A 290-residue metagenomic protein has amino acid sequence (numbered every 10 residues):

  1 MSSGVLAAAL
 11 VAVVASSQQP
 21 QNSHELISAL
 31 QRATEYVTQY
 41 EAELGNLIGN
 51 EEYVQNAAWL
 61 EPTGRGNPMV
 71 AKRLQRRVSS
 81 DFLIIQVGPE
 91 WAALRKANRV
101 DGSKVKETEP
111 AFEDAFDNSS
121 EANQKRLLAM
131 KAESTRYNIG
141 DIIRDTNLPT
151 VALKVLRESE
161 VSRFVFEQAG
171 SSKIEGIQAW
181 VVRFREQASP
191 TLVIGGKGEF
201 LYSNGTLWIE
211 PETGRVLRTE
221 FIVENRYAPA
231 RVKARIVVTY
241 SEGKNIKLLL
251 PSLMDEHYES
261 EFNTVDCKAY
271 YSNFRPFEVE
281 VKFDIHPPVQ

Functional and structural regions predicted by a protein language model:
S2-V13: Bacterial N-terminal signal peptides
Q18-N204, P211-R218, I222-A234, Y240-Q290: Structured extracytoplasmic
